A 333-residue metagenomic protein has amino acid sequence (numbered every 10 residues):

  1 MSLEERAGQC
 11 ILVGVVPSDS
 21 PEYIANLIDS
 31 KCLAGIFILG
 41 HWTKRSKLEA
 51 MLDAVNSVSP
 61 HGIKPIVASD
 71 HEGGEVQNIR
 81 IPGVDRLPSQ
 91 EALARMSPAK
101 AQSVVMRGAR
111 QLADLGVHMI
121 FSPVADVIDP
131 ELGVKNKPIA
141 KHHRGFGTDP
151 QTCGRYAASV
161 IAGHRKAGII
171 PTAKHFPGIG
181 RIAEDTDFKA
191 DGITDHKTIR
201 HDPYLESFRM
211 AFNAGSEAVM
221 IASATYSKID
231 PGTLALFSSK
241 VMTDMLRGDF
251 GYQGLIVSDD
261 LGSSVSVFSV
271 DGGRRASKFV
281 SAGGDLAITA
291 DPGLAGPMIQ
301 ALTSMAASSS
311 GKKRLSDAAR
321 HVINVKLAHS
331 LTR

Functional and structural regions predicted by a protein language model:
M1-G83, T332: N-terminal hydrophobic targeting/anchoring segments and the immediately downstream early-domain regions of hydrolases
S2, K47-V55, Q151-K313, N324: Second-shell residues forming the walls of enzyme active-site clefts
G8-V15, A34-I38, P65-H71, M119-P123 (+4 more regions): Hydrophobic faces of well-ordered beta-strands that scaffold small-molecule active sites in alpha/beta enzyme cores
Q9-S20, Q90-S103, K189-D202, G262-V270: Active-site mouth loops of central-metabolism enzymes
V16-S20, W42-R45, H71-V76, M119 (+5 more regions): Solvent-exposed loop/turn segments at secondary-structure junctions within structured extracellular/periplasmic domains
P17-D29, K100-Q111, H201-F208, D271-K278: Short, acidic/polar
K44-L48, A94-R107, Q151-G154, R200-H201: Glycine-rich anion/phosphate-binding loops
N56-D85, V105-E131, C153-G178: Glycine-rich, aromatic-flanked loop segments that form ligand/cofactor-binding clefts across common enzyme folds
